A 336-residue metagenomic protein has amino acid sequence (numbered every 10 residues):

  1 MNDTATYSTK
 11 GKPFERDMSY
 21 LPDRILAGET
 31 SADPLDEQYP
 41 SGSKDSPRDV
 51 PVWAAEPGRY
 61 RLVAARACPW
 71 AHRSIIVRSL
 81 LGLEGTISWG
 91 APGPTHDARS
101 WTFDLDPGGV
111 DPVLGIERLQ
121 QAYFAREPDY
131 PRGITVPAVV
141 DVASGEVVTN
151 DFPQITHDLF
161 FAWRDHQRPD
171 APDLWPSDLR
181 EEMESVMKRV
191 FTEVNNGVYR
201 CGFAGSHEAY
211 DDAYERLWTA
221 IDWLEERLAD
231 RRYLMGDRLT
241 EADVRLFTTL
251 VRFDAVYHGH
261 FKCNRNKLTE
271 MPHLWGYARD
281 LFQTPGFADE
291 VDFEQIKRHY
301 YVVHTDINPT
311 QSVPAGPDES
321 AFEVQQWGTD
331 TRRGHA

Functional and structural regions predicted by a protein language model:
M1-A336: C-terminal alpha-helical interaction module
